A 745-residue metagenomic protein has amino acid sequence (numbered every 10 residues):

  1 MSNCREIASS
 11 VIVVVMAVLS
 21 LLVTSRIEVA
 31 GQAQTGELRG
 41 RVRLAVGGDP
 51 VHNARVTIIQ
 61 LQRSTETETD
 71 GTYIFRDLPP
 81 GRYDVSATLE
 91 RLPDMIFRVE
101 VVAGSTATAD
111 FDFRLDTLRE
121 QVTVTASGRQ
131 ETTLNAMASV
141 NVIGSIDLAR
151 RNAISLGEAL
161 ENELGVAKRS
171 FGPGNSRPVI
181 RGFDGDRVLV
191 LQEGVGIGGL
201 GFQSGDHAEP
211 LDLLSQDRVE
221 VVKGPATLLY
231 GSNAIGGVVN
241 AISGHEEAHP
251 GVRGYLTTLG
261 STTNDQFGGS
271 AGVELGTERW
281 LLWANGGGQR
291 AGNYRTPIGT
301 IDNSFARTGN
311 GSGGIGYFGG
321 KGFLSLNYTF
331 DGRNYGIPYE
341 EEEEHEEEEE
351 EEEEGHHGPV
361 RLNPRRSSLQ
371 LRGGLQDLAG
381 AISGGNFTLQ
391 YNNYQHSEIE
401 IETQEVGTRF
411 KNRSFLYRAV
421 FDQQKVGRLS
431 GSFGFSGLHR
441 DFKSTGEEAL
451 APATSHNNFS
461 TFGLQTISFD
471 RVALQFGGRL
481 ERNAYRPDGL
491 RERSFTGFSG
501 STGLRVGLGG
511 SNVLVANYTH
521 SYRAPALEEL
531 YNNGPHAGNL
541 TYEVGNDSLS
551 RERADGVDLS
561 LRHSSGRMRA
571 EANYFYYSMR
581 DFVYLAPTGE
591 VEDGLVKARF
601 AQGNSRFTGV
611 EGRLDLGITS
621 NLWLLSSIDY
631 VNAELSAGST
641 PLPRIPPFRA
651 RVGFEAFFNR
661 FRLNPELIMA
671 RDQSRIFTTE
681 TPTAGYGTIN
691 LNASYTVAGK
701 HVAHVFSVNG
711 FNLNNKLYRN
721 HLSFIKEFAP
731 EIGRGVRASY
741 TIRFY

Functional and structural regions predicted by a protein language model:
R41-R43, G47, R55-T57, T88-L92 (+3 more regions): Short, acidic, small-residue-rich periplasmic hinge/interaction motif at the N-terminus of Gram-negative outer-membrane
V195-K223: Short acidic/polar hinge/loop motifs at secondary-structure boundaries that mediate gating or recognition
S215-R218, L228-P297, S304-G311, G319-G320: Outer-membrane beta-barrel translocator/receptor signature
A291, P297-I298, D302-T308, G322-G385 (+4 more regions): Flexible loop and strand-edge segments within Gram-negative outer membrane beta-barrel domains
G314, V406-F421, S460, N546-S550 (+4 more regions): Outer membrane beta-barrel strand-and-loop segments of large Gram-negative receptors, especially TonB-dependent
G332, Y339-E354, R482-R486, E492 (+5 more regions): Surface-exposed extracellular loop regions of Gram-negative outer-membrane beta-barrel proteins, predominantly
L429-G431, F575-M579, V596-R675, N714: Gram-negative outer-membrane beta-barrel transporters
Y522, S578-R580, L624, Y695-Y745: C-terminal beta-signal and adjacent terminal beta-strands/loops of Gram-negative outer-membrane beta-barrel proteins
